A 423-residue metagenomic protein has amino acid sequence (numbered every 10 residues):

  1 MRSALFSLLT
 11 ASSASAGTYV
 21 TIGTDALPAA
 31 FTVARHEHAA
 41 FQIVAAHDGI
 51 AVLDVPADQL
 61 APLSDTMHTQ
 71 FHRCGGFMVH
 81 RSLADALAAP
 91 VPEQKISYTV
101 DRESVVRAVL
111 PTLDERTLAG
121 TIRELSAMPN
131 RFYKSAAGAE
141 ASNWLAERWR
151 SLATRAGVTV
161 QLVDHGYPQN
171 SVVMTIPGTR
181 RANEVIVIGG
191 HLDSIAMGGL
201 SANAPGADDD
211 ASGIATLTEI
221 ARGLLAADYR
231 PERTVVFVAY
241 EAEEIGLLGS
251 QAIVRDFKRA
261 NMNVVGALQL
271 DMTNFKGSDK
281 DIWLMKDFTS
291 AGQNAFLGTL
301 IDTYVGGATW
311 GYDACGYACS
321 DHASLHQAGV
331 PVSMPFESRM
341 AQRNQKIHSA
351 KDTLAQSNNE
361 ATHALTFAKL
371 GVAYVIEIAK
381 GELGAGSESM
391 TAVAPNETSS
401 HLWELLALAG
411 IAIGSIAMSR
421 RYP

Functional and structural regions predicted by a protein language model:
G17-A88: N-terminal accessory interaction module
H80-S135: N-terminal hydrophobic or amphipathic helices/low-complexity stretches enriched in small/hydrophobic/Pro/Gly
S104-L113, S126-A137, V158-V163, L200-D210 (+5 more regions): Second-shell loop/turn segments in exported
G120-P177: A non-catalytic alpha/beta surface segment that caps or lines the substrate-entry region of metallo-dependent hydrolase
P168-S171, S201-F296, A318-D321: Acidic/histidine-rich catalytic neighborhood of metal-dependent amide-processing enzymes
S278-A385: Active-site-adjacent substrate-binding region of metalloamidase/peptidase-like peptide-processing proteins
A392-L406: Juxtamembrane/start-of-transmembrane alpha-helix segments at the extracytoplasmic/lumenal side of membrane anchors
W403-R420: A cross-kingdom C-terminal cell-surface attachment/processing module
